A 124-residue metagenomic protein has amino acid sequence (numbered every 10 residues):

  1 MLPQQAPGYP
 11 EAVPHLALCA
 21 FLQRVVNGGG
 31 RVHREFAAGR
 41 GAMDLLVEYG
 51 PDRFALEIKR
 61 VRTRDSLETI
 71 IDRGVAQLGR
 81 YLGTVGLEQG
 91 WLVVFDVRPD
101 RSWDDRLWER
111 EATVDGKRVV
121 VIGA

Functional and structural regions predicted by a protein language model:
M1-V32: Acidic-basic catalytic patches of nuclease active cores, encompassing PD-(D/E)XK and other metal-cofactor nuclease
L2-P10, H33-A37, V61-D72: Short, contiguous acidic/charged loop-to-helix segments that flank catalytic cores in large enzymes
L18, R40-A42, R53, L87-G90: Active-site lining segments that contact anionic ligands and/or coordinate catalytic metals
R24-R53: Active-site metal-binding core of divalent-cation-utilizing nuclease and nuclease-like domains
L45-V47, P51-R64, Y81: Conserved catalytic cores of phosphodiester-cleaving nucleases, focusing on short active-site segments
L56, W91-V93, V120-I122: Hydrophobic/aromatic beta-strand patches that form the interior of the parallel beta-sheet core in alpha/beta enzyme
I71, G79-E111: Nucleic-acid nuclease catalytic cores
L107-A124: Intrinsically disordered, low-complexity terminal regions enriched in charged/polar residues
